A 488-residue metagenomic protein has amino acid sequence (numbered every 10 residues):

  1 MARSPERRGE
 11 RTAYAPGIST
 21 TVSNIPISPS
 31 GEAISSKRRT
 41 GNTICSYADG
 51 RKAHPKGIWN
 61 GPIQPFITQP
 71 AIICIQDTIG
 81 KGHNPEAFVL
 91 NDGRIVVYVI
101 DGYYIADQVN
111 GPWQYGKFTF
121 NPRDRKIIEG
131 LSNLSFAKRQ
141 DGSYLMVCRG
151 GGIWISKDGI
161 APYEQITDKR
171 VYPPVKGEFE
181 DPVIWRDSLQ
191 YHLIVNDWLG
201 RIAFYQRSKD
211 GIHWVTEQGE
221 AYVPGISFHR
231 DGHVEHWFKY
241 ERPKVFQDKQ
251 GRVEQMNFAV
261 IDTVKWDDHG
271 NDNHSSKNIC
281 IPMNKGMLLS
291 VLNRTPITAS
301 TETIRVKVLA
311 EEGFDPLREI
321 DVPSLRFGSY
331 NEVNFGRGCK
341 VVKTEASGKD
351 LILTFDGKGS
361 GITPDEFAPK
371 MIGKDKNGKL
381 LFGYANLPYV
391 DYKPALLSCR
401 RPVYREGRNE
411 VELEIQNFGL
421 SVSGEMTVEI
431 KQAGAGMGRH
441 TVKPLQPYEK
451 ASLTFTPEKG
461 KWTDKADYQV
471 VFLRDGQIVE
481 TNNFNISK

Functional and structural regions predicted by a protein language model:
M1-S290: Carbohydrate-active catalytic/glycan-binding domains of CAZyme proteins, especially the secreted or lumenal ectodomains
P296-T301, P402-R408: Short, solvent-exposed loop/linker segments at the N-terminal edge of repeated beta-sheet extracellular domains
R305-G313, E412-F418: Short edge beta-strand/loop segments characteristic of extracellular beta-sandwich folds
N334-L380, Y384: Structured beta-strand segments within beta-sheet-rich domains
G373, E458-K488: Terminal connector regions
Y384-K393, E480-K488: Short beta-strand elements
L420-E425: Short acidic/proline- and small/hydrophobic-mixed sequence motifs that coincide with surface turns and coil-to-beta
A435-W462: Intrinsically disordered, low-complexity Pro/Gly/Ser/Thr-rich segments with frequent PxxP/GP/PP motifs and embedded
